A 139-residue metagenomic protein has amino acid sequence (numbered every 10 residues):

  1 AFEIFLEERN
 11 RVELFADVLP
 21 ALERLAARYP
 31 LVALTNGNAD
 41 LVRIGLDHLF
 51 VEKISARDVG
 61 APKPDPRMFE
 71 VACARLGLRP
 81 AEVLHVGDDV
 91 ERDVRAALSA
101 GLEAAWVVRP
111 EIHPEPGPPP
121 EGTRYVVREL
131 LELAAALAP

Functional and structural regions predicted by a protein language model:
A1-D17: Metal-dependent phosphoesterase signature
L19, E23, Y29-P139: Asp-based, Mg2+/Mn2+-dependent phosphohydrolase catalytic module
